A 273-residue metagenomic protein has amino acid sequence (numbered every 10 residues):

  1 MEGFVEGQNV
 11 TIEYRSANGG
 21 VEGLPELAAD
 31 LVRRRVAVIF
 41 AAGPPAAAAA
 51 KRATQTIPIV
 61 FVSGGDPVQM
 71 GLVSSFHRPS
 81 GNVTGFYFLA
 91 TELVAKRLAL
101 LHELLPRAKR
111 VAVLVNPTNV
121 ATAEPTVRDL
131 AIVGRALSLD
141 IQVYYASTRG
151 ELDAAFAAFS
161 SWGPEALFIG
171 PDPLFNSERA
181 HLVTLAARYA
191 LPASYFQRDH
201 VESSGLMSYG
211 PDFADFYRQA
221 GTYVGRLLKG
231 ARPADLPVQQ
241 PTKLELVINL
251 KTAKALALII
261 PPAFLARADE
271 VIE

Functional and structural regions predicted by a protein language model:
M1-E273: Short hydrophobic alpha-helices and adjacent helix-cap/hinge residues
